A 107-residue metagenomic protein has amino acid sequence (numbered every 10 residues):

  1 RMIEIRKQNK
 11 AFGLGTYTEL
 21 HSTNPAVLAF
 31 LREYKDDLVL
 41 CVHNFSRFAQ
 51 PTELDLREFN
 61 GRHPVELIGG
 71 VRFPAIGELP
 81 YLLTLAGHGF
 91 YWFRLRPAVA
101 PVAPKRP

Functional and structural regions predicted by a protein language model:
R1-P107: Carbohydrate-interacting/catalytic domains
